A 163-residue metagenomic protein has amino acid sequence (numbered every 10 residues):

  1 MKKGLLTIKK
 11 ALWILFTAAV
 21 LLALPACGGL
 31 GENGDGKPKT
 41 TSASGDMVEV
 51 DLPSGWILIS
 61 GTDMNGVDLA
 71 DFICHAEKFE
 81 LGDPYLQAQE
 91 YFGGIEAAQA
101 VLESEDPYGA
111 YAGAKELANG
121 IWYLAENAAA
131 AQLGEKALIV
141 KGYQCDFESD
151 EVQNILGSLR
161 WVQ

Functional and structural regions predicted by a protein language model:
K3-I14: Bacterial N-terminal signal peptides that target proteins for export
A18-A19: Repetitive helical segments and hydrophobic/amphipathic motifs
A23-A26: C-terminal motif of bacterial Sec signal peptides marking the signal peptidase cleavage site
G28-G31: Bacterial signal peptide processing site
N33-G45: Short acidic/polar N-terminal linker immediately downstream of export determinants
S44-Q99, L124-A128: Secretory pathway targeting signatures of secreted, lumenal, and periplasmic proteins
S54-W56, I139-Q163: Surface-exposed amphipathic alpha-helical segments
G61, E96-F147: Signature of long, low-cysteine stretches enriched in small and polar/charged residues
